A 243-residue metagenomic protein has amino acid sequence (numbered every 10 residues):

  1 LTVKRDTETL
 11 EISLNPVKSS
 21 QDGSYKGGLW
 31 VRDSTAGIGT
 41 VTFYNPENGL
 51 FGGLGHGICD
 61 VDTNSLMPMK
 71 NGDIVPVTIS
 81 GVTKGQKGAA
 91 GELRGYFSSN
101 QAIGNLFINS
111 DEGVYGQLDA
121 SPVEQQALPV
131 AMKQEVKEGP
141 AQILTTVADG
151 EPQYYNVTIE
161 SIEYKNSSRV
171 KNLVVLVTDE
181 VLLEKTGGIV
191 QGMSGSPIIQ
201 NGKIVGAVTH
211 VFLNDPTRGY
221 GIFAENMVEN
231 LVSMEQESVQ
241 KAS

Functional and structural regions predicted by a protein language model:
L1, V41, I198, G202: Terminal peptide-recognition signature
L1-Y25, A242: PDZ-domain C-terminal substructure recognizer with occasional recognition of PDZ-binding tails
V3-T7, T145-G150, Q200: Short acidic, glycine-rich loop/turn motifs
E11, Y155-E160, K171-L176, N201 (+2 more regions): A eukaryote-biased signal for long
D22-G28, S168-V174: Short, solvent-exposed secondary-structure boundary/capping segments
S34, T42, P46-N172, V181 (+1 more regions): Charged, low-complexity helical/coil segments in non-catalytic cytosolic or luminal regions
T186-A207: Catalytic nucleophile loop of clan PA
Q200-S243: C-terminal subregion of chymotrypsin/trypsin-like serine protease catalytic domains
